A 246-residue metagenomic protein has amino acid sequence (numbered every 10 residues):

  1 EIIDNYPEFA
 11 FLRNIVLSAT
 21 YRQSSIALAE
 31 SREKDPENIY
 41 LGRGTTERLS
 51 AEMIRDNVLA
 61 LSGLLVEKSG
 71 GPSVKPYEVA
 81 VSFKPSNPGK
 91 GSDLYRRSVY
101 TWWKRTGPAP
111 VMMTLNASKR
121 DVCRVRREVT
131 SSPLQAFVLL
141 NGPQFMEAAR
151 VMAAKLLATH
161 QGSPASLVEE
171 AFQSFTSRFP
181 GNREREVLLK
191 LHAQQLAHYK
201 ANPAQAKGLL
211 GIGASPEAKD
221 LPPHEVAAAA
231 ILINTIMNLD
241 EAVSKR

Functional and structural regions predicted by a protein language model:
E1-I3, E186-A197: Amphipathic alpha-helical segments that form the core helices of the histone-fold
I2, F9, R22-L167, A204 (+2 more regions): An acidic, gly/pro-interrupted, aromatic-rich
A10-L17: Beta-strand segments within the central parallel beta-sheet cores of soluble alpha/beta enzyme folds
L12, R55, E186-L189: Generic structural signal for individual residues within well-ordered alpha-helical segments across diverse proteins
A154-L189: Amphipathic alpha-helical substructures
L191-S215: Charged, solvent-exposed helices and adjacent loops that form client-binding or oligomerization surfaces
